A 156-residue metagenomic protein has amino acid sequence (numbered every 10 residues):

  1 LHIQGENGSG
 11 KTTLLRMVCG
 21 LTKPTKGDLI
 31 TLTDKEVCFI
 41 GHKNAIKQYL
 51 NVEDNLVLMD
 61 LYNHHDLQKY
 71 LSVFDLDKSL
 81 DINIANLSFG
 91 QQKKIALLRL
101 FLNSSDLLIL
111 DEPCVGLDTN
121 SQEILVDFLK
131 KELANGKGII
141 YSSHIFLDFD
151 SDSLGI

Functional and structural regions predicted by a protein language model:
C19: Helix-to-loop junction immediately C-terminal to a conserved catalytic motif
G27-E36: Conserved ABC transporter NBD signature motif
K43, Q48-D66: Q-loop/switch helix immediately C-terminal to the Walker
H65-L80: Conserved ABC ATPase "signature" region
N83-G90: Conserved ABC ATPase signature
L97, G136: Hydrophobic anchor residue at the start of the ABC signature
L108-E112: Catalytic Walker B motif of ABC-type/P-loop ATPase nucleotide-binding domains
